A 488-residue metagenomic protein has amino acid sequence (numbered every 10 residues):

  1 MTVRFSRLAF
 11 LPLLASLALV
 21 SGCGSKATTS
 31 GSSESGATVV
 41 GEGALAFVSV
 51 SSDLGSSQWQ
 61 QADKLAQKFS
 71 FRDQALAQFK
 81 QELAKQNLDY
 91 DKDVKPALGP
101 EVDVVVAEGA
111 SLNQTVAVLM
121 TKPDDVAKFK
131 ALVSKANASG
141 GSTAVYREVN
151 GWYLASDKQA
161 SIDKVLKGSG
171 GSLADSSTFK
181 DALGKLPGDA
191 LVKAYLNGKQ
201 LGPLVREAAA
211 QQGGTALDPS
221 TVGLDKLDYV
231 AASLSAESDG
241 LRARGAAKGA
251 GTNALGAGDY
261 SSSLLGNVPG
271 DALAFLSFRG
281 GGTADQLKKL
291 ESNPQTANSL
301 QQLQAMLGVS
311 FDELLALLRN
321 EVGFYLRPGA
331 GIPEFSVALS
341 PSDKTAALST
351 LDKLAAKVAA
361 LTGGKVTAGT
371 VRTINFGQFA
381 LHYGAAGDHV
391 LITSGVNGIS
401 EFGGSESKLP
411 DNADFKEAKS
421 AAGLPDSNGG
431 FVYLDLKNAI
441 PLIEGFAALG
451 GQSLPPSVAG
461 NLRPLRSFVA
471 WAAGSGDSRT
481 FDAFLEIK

Functional and structural regions predicted by a protein language model:
M1-P12: Bacterial N-terminal signal peptides that target proteins for export
A18-G22: C-terminal motif of bacterial Sec signal peptides marking the signal peptidase cleavage site
C23-T115, M120-G140, K180-A231, A236-G331 (+3 more regions): Structural boundary/hinge residues at secondary-structure and domain interfaces
F47-V48, L88-G188, A316-S420, A483: Single conserved position on a long alpha-helix in the C-terminal lobe of the eukaryotic protein kinase
G423-L424: Extracytoplasmic/secretory ectodomains and luminal regions
S467-E486: C-terminal regions of mature proteins
